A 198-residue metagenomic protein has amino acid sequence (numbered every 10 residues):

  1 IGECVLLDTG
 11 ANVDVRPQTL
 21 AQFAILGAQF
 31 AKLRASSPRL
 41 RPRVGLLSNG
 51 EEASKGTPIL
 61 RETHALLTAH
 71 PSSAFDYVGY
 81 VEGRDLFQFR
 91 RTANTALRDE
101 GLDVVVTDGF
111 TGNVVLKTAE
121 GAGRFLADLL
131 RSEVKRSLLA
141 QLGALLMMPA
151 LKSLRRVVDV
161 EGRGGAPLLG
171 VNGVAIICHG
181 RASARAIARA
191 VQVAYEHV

Functional and structural regions predicted by a protein language model:
I1-G2, L6, A96-V105, G109-V198: Glycine-rich phosphate/nucleotide-binding loop
C4-T9, R41-P42: Active-site histidine-anchored catalytic micro-motif
L6-D8, S48, G79, I177: Structural signal for conserved beta-strand scaffold positions within catalytic alpha/beta enzyme cores
G10-L20, I177-A184: Short, glycine-rich nucleotide/cofactor-binding loops
N12-V13, N49-E52, G112-N113, V174: A short, flexible beta-alpha/helix-coil linker loop
D14-D85, D103: Glycine-rich phosphate/diphosphate-binding loop of Rossmann-like nucleotide-binding domains
S54-G56, L86-R90, N113-K117, F125-L126: Short acidic/glycine-rich loop or secondary-structure boundary segments that cap or lie
G79-R98: A structured beta-alpha segment of the ubiquitous adenosine-cofactor-binding alpha/beta core
